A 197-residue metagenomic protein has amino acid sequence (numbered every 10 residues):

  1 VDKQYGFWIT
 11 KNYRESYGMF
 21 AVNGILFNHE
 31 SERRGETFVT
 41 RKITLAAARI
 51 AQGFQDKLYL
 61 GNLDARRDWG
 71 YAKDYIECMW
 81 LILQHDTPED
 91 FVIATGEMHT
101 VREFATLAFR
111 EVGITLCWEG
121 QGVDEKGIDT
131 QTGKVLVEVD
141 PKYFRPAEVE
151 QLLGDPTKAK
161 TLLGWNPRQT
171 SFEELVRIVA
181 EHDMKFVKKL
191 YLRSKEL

Functional and structural regions predicted by a protein language model:
D2-Y5: Active-site helix of classical SDR
F7-E32, R41-L45, A51-K57: Conserved beta-loop-beta element that borders a ligand/cofactor-binding pocket
R34-L197: C-terminal substrate-binding subdomain of Rossmann-fold SDR/epimerase-dehydratase oxidoreductases
